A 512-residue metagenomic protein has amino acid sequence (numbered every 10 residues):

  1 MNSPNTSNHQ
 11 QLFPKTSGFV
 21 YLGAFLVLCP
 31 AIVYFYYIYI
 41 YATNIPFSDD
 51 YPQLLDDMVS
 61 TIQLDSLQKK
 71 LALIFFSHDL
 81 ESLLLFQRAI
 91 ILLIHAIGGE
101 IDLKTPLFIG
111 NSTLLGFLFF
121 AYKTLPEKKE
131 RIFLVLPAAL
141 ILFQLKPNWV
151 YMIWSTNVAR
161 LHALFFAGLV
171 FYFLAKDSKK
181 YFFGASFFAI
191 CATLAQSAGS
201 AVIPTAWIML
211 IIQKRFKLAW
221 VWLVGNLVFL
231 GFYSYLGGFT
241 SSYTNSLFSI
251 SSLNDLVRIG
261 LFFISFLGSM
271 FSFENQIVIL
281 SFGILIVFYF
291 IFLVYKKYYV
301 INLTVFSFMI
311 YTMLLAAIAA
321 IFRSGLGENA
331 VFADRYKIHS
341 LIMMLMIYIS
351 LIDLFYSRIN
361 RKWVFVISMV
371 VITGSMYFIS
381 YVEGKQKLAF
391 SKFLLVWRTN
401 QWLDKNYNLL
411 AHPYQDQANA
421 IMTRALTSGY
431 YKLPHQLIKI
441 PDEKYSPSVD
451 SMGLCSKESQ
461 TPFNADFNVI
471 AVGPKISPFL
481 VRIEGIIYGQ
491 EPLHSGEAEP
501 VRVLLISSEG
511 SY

Functional and structural regions predicted by a protein language model:
N2-S82, F86, I91, H95-A138 (+8 more regions): Intrinsically disordered, polar/acidic, low-complexity terminal segments
C29-P30, L136-L142, F187, V224-G231 (+1 more regions): Transmembrane alpha-helix segments characteristic of polytopic inner-membrane glycan-assembly/cell-envelope
N44-L73, S155-N157, L223, L227 (+3 more regions): Extracytoplasmic catalytic-loop and juxtamembrane helix elements of membrane-embedded, polyprenol/dolichol-linked
L103, I132-F166: Aromatic- and kink-enriched transmembrane "portal" helix at the membrane-lumen/periplasm boundary that abuts
M152, A159-L161, N329-D353: Hydrophobic/aromatic-rich transmembrane helices and adjacent perimembrane loops
A167-F182: Membrane-interface transmembrane helices that cradle and orient dolichyl/undecaprenyl
Y181-L210: Membrane-interface alpha helices of multi-pass inner-membrane proteins
A201-G231: Perimembrane helix-loop-helix junctions
